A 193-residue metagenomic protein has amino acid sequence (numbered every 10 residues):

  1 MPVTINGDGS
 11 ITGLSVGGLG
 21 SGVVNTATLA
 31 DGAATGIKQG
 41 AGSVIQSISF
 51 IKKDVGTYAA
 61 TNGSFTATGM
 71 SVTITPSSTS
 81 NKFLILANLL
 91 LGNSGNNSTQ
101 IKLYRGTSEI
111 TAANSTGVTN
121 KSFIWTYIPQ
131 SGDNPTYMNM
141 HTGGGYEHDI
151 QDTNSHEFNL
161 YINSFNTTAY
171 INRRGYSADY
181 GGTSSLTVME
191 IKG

Functional and structural regions predicted by a protein language model:
P2-T57, G193: Glycine-rich, low-complexity segments
F50-K52, T57-S64, T75-K82, L86-S155 (+1 more regions): Terminal beta-strand-rich extracellular "head" domains that mediate receptor/glycan or other ligand binding
A67: A Trp-anchored, charged/polar loop motif used as the substrate-binding/catalytic surface of acyl/ester-handling
M70-V72: Extended, low-complexity regulatory regions
